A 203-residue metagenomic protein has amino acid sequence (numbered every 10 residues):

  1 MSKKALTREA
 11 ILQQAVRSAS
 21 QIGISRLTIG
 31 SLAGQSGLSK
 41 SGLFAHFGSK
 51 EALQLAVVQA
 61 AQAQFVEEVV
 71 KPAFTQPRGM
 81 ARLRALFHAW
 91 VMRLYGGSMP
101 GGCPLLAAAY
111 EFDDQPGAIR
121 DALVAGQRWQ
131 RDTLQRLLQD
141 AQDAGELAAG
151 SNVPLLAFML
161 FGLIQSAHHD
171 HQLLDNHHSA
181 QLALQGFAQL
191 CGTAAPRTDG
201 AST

Functional and structural regions predicted by a protein language model:
M1-I22, R26-Q35, A52: Basic, helix-initiating cap at the start of DNA-binding domains
M1-L6, R197-T203: N-terminal intrinsically disordered/low-complexity leader segments
S36-F47: Short hydrophobic/aromatic patch on the recognition helix
F47, L55-A61: Alpha-helical DNA-contacting segments of helix-turn-helix folds
A56, V70-G101, V153-L160: Hydrophobic alpha-helical connector segments
A81, G117-D143, L155: Amphipathic alpha-helical packing segments from all-alpha helical-bundle domains
R82, G97-A118: Amphipathic alpha-helical segments used for helix-helix packing
R93-G96, D140, L160-H177, L190-D199: Amphipathic C-terminal alpha-helical segment
